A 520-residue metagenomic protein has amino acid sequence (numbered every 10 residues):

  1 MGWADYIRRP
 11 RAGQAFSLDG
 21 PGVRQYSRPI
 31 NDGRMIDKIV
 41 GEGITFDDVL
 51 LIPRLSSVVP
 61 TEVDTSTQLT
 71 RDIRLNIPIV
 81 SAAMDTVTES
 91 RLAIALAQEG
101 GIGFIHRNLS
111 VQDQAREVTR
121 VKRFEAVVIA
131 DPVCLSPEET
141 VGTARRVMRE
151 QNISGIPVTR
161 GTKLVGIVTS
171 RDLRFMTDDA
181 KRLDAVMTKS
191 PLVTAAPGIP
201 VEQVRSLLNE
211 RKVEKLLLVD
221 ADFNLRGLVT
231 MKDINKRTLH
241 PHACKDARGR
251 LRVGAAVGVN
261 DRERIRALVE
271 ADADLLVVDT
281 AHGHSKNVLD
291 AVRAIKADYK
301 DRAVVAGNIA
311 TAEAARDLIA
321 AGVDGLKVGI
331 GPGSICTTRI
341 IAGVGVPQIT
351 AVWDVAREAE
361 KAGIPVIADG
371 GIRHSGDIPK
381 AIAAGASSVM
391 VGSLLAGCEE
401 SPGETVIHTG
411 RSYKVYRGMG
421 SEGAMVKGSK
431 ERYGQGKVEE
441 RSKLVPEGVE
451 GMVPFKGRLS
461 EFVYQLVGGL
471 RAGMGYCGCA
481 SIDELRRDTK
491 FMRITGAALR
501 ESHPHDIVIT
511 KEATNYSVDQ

Functional and structural regions predicted by a protein language model:
D5-I7, L18, Y26-S27: Short terminal hydrophobic/aromatic SLiMs and anchors at protein ends
S27-L55, A195-A196, S206, A321 (+2 more regions): Alpha/beta catalytic cores of nucleotide-metabolism and tRNA/nucleoside-modifying enzymes
V59-L75, A82-M84, D113-E150, V158-T159 (+5 more regions): Bateman/CBS regulatory modules and CBS-like beta-alpha motifs in cytosolic regions of diverse proteins
R74-I79, V128-D131, D246-A255, K296-A310 (+1 more regions): Short beta-strand/loop segments at the ligand-binding rim of alpha/beta enzyme cores
L92-A93, R264-L268, A310-V328, R373-S387: Catalytic cores of alpha/beta
G101-D113, L275-S285, V328-A342, I372-T405: Glycine-rich phosphate-binding active-site loops on the catalytic face of alpha/beta enzymes
I105-N108, C134, G155, T194-A195 (+6 more regions): Catalytic beta/alpha-barrel core
V111-T119, R226, M231-A243, R262-E263 (+4 more regions): Active-site-adjacent beta->alpha loops and helix N-cap segments on the catalytic face of soluble alpha/beta enzymes
